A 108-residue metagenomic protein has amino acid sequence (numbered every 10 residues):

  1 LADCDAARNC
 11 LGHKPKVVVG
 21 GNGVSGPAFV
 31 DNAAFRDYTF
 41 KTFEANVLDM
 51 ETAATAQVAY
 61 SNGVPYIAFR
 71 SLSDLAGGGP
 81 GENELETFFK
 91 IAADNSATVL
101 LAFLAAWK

Functional and structural regions predicted by a protein language model:
L1-K108: Glycine-rich phosphate- or other oxyanion-binding loops that anchor nucleotides, phosphorylated ligands
